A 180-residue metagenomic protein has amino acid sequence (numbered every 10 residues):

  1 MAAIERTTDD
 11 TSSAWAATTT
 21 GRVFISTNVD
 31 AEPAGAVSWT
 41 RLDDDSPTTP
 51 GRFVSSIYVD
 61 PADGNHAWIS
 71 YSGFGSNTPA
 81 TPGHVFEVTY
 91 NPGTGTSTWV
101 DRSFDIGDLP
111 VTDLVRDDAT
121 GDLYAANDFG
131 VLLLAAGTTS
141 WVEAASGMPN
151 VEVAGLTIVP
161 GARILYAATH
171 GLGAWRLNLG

Functional and structural regions predicted by a protein language model:
M1, I25-V54, T81-P82, F86-P110 (+2 more regions): Trp- and S/T/G-rich repeat-edge/linker motifs of beta-rich repeat architectures
M1-D10, S56-D63, T112-A119, L156-G161: Structural signature of eukaryotic scaffold interfaces centered on beta-propeller domains
D9-W15, D63-I69, T120-Y124, A162-A167: Entry beta-strands of beta-propeller and related beta-repeat scaffolds
S12, G21, V37, N65 (+6 more regions): Repetitive beta-architecture junctions, highlighting loop-to-beta-strand starts across blade-like repeats
A16, S76-P82, A125: Short, solvent-exposed loop/turn segments at conserved positions within beta-propeller repeat blades
T18, S70-G73, N127, T169 (+1 more regions): Recurrent small/Gly-Pro-centered beta-turn motifs in extracellular repeat architectures
R22-V23, G73-T78, G130-L132, L172-W175: Short glycine/acidic-enriched loop and turn motifs that connect beta-strands
V151-G180: Blade-level signature of beta-propeller repeat domains, shared across WD40, Kelch, NHL, RCC1 and BNR/Asp-box propellers
